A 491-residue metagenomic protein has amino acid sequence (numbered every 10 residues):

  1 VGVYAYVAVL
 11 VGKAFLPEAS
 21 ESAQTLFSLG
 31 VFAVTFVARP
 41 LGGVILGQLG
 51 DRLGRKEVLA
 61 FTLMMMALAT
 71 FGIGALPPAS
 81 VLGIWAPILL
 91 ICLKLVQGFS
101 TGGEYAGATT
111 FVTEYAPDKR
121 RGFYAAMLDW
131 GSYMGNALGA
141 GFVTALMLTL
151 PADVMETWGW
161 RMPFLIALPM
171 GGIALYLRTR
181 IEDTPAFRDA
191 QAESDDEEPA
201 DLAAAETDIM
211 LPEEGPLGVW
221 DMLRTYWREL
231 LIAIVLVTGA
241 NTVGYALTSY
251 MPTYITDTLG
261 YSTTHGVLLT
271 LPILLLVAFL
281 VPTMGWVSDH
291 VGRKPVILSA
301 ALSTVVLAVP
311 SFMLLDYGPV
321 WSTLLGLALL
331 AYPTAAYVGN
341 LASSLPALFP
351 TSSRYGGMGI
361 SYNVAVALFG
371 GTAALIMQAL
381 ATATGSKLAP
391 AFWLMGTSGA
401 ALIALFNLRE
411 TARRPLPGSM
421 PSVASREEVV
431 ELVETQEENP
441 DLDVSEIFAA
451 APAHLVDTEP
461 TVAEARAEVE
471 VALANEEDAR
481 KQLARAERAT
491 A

Functional and structural regions predicted by a protein language model:
Y4-A5, Y226-V277, F369-A374: Extracytoplasmic gate region of multi-pass secondary transporters
V7-L41, I88: Extracellular/periplasmic helix-loop-helix junction of adjacent transmembrane segments in MFS-like secondary
P17, M64-G83, L302-G318: C-terminal ends and interior cores of transmembrane alpha-helices in multi-pass membrane transporters/permeases
L41-R55, L280-R293: Helix-to-loop junctions at the C-terminal end of transmembrane segments in multipass secondary transporters
R52-M64, H290-A301: Cytoplasmic membrane-interface "Motif A"-like loop-to-helix N-cap segments of 12-TM Major Facilitator Superfamily
F123-M147, M170, S361-A373: Glycine-rich segments within core transmembrane alpha-helices of 12-TM secondary carriers
G172-I181, G396-S425: Multi-pass alpha-helical transporter architecture, strongest for 12-TM Major Facilitator/SLC carriers used
K294-L341: C-terminal transmembrane helical hairpin of 12-TM major facilitator-type secondary transporters
